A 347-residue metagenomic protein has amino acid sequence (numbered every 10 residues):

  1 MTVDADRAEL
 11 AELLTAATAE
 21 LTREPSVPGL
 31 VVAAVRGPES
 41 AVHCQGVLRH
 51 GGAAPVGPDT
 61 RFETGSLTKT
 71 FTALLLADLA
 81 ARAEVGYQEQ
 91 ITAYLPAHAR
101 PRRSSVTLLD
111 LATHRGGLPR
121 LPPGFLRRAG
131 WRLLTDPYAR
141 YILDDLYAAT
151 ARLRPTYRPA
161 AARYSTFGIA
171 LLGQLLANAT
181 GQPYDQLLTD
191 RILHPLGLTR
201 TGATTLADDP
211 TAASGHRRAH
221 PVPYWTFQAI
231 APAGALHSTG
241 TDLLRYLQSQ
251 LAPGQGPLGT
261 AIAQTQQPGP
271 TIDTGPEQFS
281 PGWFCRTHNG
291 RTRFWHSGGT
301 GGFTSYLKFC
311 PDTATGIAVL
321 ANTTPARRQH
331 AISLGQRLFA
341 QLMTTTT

Functional and structural regions predicted by a protein language model:
M1-Q45, D59, E63, A177-Q182 (+3 more regions): Catalytic loop of the DD-peptidase/beta-lactamase superfamily, centered on the K-T-G motif and neighboring
A8, E24-L30, R36, R49-T166 (+4 more regions): Active-site-proximal loop and beta-strand segments within enzyme catalytic domains
A41, H98-V106, G117-G124, P195-T205 (+1 more regions): Secretory-pathway/luminal and periplasmic proteins that interact with or process carbohydrate-rich
F71, D78-P96, A179-A207, Q255-Q264: Short, well-structured active-site flanking segments
T72-A73, G168-G173, L244-R245: Well-ordered alpha-helical segments within folded domains of soluble proteins
A77, G173-L176: Amphipathic alpha-helical segments within well-ordered protein domains
S104, G168, T239-D242: An acidic site on a long C-lobe helix of protein kinase domains
L118, I169, T323-P325: Solvent-exposed loop/turn segments at secondary-structure junctions within structured extracellular/periplasmic domains
